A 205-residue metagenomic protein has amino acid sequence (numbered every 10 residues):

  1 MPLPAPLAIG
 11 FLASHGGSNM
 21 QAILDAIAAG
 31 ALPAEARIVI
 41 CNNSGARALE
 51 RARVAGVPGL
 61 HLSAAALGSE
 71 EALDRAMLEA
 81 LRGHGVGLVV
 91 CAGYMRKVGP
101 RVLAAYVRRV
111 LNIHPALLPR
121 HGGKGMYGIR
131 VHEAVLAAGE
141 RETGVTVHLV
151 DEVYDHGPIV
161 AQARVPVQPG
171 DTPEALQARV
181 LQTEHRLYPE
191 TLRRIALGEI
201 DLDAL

Functional and structural regions predicted by a protein language model:
M1-L205: One-carbon transfer enzymes
